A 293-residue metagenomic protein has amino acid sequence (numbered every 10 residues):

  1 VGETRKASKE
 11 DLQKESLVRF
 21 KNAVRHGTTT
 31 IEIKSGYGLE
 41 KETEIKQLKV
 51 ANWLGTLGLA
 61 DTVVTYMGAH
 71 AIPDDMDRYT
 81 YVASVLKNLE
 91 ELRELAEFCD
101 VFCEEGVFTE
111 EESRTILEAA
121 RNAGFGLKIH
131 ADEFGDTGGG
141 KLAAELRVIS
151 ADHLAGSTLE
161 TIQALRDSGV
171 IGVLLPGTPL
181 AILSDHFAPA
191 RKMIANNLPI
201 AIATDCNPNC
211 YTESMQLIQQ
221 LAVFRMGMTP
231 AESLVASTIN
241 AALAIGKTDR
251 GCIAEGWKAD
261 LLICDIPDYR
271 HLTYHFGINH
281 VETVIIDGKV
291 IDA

Functional and structural regions predicted by a protein language model:
G2-L17, K21, T29-T137, P208: Metal-coordinating catalytic core of metallo-dependent amide/deamination hydrolases
V24, L92-R93, R121, A144 (+2 more regions): Non-catalytic positions within long, well-ordered alpha-helices that form the structural scaffold/packing of enzyme
G126, D136-C252, D265, F276 (+1 more regions): Active-site-adjacent C-terminal substructures of enzyme catalytic domains
G256-A259: Loop/turn positions that initiate beta-strands
Y269-Y274: Short, Lys/Arg- and Gly-enriched loop/turn segments at beta-strand edges
V284: Short aromatic-centered micro-motifs
